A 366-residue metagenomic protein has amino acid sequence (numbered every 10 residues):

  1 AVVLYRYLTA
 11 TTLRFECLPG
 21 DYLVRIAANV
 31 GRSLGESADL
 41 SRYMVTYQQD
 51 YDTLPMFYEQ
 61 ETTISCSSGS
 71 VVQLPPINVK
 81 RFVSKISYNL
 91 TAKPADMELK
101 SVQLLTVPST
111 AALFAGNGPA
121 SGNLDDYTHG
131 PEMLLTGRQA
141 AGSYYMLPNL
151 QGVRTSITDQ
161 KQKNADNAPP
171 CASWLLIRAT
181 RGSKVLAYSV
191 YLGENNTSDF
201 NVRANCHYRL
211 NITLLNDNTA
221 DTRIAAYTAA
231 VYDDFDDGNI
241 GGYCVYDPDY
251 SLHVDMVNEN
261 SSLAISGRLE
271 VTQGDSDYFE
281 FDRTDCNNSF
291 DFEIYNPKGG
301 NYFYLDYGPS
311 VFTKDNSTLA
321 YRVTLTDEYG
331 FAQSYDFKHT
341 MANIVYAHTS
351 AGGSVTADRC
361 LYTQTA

Functional and structural regions predicted by a protein language model:
A1-D96, R181-K184, L319, Q333-D336 (+1 more regions): Short, low-hydrophobicity acidic/polar segments
A1-L40, N89-A204, R283-N301, L305-F312: Tryptophan-paired
D21-N29, A172-A179, N301-D306, S310 (+5 more regions): Short, aromatic- and glycine-rich surface loops/edge beta-strands on solvent-exposed regions
V45-K85, N89-K93, N195-V245, V345-A366: Extracellular beta-sheet/turn segments enriched in Thr/Pro/Gly and aliphatic residues
L90, M256-N258, L325: Hydrophobic beta-strand positions in extracellular immunoglobulin-like domains
A92-P94, R181, N216, Q273 (+1 more regions): Beta-strand elements of well-folded, non-transmembrane domains
M97-K100, L263-G267, D277, F290 (+1 more regions): Short beta-strand/loop motifs in extracellular/secreted proteins, especially within beta-sandwich accessory domains
I240-D285, V355-T365: Solvent-exposed, low-complexity, repeat-rich "mucin-like" stalks and linkers
